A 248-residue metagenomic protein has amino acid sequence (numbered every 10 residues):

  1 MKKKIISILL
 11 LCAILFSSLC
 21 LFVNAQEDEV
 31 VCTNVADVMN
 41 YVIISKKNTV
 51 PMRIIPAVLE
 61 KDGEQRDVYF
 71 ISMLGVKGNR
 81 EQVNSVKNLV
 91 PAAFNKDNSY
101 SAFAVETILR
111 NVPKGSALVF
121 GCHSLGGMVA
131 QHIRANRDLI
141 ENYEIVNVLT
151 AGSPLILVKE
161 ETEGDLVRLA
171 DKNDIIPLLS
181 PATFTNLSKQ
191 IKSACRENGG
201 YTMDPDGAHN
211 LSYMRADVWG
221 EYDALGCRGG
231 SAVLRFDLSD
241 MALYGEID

Functional and structural regions predicted by a protein language model:
M1-I8: Positively charged n-region of N-terminal signal peptides that target proteins for export
L10, I14-L15: Hydrophobic core
F16, G127, L155-I156: Active-site micro-motifs of SAM-dependent methyltransferase domains
F16-D28: Sec-dependent signal peptide cleavage junction
Q26-A117, N136-D248: Alpha/beta hydrolase fold serine-hydrolase catalytic domain that processes acyl esters and thioesters
G121-A130: Gly/Ala-rich beta-loop-alpha elbow adjacent to hydrolase catalytic centers
Q131-A135: Short, hydrophobic alpha-helix immediately C-terminal to the catalytic nucleophile
